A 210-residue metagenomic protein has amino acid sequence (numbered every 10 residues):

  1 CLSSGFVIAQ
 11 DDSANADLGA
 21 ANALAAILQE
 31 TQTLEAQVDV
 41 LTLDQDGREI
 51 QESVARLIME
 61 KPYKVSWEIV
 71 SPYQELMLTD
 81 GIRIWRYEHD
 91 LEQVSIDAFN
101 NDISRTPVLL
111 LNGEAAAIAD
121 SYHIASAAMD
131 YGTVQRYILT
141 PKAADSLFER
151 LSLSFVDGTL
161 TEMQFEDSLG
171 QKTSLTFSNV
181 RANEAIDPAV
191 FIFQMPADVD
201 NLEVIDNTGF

Functional and structural regions predicted by a protein language model:
V7-D11: Boundary at the C-terminal end of the N-terminal hydrophobic targeting segment
A23, L28-G81: N-terminal mature ectodomain segment of secretory-pathway/periplasmic proteins
L28, R105-A119: Short, solvent-exposed helix-to-loop capping segments enriched in aromatics
L41-L43, Y87, G170: Hydrophobic lipid-interacting interfaces of membrane-associated proteins
R56-P107, T173-S174: An acidic-aromatic
S95, A115, A119-V204: Gly/Pro-enriched, hydrophobic low-complexity segments that function as extracytoplasmic propeptides/linkers
T208-F210: Short, solvent-exposed mixed-charge patches
